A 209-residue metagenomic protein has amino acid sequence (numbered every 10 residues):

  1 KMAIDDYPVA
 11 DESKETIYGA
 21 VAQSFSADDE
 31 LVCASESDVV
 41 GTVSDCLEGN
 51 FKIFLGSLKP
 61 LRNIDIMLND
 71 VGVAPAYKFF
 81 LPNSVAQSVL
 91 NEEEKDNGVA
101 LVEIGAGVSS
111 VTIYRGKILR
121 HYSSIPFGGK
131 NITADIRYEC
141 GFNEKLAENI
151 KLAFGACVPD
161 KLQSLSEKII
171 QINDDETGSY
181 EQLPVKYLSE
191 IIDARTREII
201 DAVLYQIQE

Functional and structural regions predicted by a protein language model:
K1-V99, I118-R120, N143-K145, N149-S189 (+1 more regions): Nucleotide/phosphate-binding catalytic cleft detector across ATP-hydrolyzing and phosphate-transferring enzymes
P60-N63, N131-I132, A202: Short Gly/charged-rich anion-binding patches and loops
L68, E103, I136, V203: Residue-level signature of catalytic and energy-coupling elements of molecular machines, predominantly ATP/GTP-dependent
L101-V108, Y114-K117, P126-K130: A short acidic Gly-Thr/Ser loop motif
Y122-S124: Residue-level detector of high-confidence beta-strand sites
P126-E148: A conserved active-site cap/scaffold subdomain adjacent to cofactor or substrate pockets
R195-L204: A general structural motif
